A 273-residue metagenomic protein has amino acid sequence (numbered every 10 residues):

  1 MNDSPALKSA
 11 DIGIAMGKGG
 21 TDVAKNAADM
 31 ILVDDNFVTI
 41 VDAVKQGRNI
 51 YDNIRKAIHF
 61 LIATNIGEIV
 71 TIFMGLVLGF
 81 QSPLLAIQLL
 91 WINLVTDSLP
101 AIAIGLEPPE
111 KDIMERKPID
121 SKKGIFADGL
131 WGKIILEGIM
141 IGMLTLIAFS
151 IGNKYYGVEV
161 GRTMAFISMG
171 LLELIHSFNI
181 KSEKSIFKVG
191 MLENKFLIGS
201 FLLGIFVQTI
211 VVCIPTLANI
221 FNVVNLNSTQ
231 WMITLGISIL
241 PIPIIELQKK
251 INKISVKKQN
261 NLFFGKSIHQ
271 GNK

Functional and structural regions predicted by a protein language model:
M1-A10: Acidic, divalent-metal-coordinating active-site segment for phosphoryl/phosphodiester hydrolysis, typified by short
G17-K184: Membrane-embedded transport module
I92-T96, M169-H176, G204-V211, I237-I245: Alpha-helical transmembrane segments of multi-pass membrane proteins
L99-I113, I180, L240-N260: Membrane-helix cytosolic exit motif
L144-A148, L203-N219: Hydrophobic alpha-helical transmembrane segments in multi-pass integral membrane proteins
N153-G157, I186-K188, T216-V224: Membrane-interface helix termini and inter-helical loops of multi-pass transporters
V189-I198: Cytoplasmic-side transmembrane-helix entry/capping segments in multi-pass membrane proteins
